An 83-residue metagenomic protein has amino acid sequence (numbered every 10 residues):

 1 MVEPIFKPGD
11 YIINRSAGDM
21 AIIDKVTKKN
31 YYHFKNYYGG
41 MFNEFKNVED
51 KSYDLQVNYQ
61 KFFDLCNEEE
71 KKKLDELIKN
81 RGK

Functional and structural regions predicted by a protein language model:
E3-R15: Short coil-to-beta transition motif at edge beta-strands of beta-rich domains
G18, I22-K46: Basic/aromatic-rich interaction segments and small domains that mediate binding to polyanionic partners
Y38-K83: Intrinsically disordered, low-complexity, charged/polar segments
